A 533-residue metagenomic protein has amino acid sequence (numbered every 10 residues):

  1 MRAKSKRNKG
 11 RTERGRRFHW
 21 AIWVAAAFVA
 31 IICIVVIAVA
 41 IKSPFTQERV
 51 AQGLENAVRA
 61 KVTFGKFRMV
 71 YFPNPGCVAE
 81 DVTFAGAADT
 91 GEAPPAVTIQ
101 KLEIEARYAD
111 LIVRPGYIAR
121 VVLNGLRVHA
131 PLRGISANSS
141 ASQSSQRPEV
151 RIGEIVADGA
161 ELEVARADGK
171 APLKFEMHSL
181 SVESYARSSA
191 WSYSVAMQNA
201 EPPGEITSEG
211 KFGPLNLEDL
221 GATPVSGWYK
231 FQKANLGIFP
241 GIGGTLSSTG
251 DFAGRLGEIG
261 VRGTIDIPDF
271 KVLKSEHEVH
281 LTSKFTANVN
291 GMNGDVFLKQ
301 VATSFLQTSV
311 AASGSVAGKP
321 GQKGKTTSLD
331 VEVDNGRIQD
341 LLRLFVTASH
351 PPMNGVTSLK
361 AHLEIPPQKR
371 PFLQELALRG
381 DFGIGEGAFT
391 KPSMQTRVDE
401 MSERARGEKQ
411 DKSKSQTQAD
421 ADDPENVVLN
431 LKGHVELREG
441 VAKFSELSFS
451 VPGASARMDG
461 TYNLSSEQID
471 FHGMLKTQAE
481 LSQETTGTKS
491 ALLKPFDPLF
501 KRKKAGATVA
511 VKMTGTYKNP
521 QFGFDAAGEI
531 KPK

Functional and structural regions predicted by a protein language model:
M1-F18: N-terminal Lys/Arg-rich, disordered targeting/topogenic segments
W23-I37: Hydrophobic membrane-insertion alpha-helices, especially the h-region of bacterial N-terminal signal peptides
C33-L132: Terminal hydrophobic membrane-targeting helix
G53, L111, G116-A119, N124 (+10 more regions): Membrane-proximal interfacial segments on either side of biological membranes
D81-F84, Y193-A200, K299-F305, S445-V451 (+1 more regions): Short beta-strand segments that buttress and anchor functional surface loops
E154, R187-V195, N293-Q300, E439-E446: Short, hydrophobic/aromatic-rich segments at coil-to-beta transitions
H178-E201: N-terminal glycine/threonine-rich, aromatic-flanked beta-hairpin/loop signature
V428-V435, G440: Generic long, charged, amphipathic alpha-helical segments
